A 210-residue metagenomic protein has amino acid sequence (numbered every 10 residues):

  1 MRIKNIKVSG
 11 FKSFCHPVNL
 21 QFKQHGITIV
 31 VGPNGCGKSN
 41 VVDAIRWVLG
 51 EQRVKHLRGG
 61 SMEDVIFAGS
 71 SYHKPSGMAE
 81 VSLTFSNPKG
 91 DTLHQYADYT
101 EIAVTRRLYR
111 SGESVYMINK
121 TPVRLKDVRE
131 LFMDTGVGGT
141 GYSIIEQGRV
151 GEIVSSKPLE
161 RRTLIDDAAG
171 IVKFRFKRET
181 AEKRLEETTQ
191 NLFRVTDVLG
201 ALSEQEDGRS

Functional and structural regions predicted by a protein language model:
R2-S210: Gly/Lys-enriched N-terminal cap/neck module of very large, oligomeric protein machines
